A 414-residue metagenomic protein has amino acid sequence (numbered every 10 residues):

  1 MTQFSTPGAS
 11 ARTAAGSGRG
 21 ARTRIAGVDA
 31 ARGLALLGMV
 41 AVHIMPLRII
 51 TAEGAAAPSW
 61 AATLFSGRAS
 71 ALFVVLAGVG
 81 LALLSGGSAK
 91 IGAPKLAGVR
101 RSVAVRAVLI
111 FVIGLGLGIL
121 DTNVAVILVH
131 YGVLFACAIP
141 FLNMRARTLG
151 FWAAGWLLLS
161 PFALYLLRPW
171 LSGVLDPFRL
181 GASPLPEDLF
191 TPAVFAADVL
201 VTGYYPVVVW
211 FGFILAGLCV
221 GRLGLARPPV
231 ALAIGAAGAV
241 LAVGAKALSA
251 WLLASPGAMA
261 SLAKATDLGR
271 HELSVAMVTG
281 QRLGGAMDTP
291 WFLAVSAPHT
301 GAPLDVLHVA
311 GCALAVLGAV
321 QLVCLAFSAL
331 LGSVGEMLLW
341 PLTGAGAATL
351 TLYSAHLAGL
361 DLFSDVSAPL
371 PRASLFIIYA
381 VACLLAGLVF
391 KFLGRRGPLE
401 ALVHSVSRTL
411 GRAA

Functional and structural regions predicted by a protein language model:
T2-A414: Alpha-helical transmembrane segments and their immediate juxtamembrane cytosolic regions
